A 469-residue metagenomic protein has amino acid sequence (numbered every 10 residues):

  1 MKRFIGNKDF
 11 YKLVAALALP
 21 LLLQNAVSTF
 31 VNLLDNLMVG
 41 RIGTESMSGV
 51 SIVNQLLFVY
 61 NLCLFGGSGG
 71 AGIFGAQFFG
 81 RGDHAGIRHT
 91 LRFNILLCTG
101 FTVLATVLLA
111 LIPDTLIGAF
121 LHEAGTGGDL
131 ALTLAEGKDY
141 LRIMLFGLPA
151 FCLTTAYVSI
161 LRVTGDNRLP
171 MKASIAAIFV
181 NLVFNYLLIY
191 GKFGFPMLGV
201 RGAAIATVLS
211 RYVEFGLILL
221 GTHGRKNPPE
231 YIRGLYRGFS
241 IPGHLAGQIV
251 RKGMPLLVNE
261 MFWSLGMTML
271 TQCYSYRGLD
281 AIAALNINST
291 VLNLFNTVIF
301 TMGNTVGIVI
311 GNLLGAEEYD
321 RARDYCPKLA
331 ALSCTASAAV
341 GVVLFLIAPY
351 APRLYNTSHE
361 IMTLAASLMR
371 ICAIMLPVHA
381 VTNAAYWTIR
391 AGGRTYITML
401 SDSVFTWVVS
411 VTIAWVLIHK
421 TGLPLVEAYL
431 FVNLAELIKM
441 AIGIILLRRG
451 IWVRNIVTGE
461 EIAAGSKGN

Functional and structural regions predicted by a protein language model:
M1-A18, G75-G147, F195-M254, I310-M375 (+1 more regions): Short alpha-helical transmembrane segments in multi-pass integral membrane proteins
I5-L37, R41-I42, F58-G70, F74 (+6 more regions): N-terminal transmembrane alpha-helices
A16-D35, I143, A177, S210-E214 (+4 more regions): Transmembrane helical elements of multi-pass membrane transporters/channels
A26, F30-S48, I117-A131, I189-L198 (+5 more regions): Helix-terminus/linker motif at the lipid-water interface of multi-pass membrane proteins
L33-L37, A156-I160, V183-Y190, L219 (+8 more regions): Alpha-helical transmembrane segments of multipass membrane proteins
T44-Q55, G137, L141, A204 (+3 more regions): Small-residue hotspots at the loop-to-helix junctions and early N-terminal turns of transmembrane alpha-helices
M47-V107, F151-P170, T271, A284-A348 (+1 more regions): Small-residue-rich hydrophobic transmembrane alpha-helices
S68, I143-R162, P170-I178, A203-I218 (+5 more regions): Short runs within selected transmembrane alpha-helices of multi-pass transporters and secretion channels
